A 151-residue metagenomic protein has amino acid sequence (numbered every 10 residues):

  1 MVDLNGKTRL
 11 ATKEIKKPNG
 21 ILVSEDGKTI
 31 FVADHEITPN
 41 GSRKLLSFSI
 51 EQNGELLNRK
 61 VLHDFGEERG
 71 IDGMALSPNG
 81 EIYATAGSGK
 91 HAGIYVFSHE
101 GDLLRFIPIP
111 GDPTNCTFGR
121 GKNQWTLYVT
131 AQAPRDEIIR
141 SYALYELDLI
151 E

Functional and structural regions predicted by a protein language model:
M1-K17, S49-G66, V96-I109: Blade-edge beta-strand/turn elements of extracellular beta-propeller and related beta-sheet repeat scaffolds
T8, T29-I30, T38-L45, N53-N58: Short, structured loop/turn "capping" segments at alpha-beta junctions
A11-V32, K60, F65-T85, P110-T126 (+1 more regions): Beta-rich, blade/repeat-based domains predominating in secreted/periplasmic proteins but also intracellular
H35-R43, G87-H91, D136-R140: Short, solvent-exposed loop/turn segments at conserved positions within beta-propeller repeat blades
K44-L46, G93-Y95, A143-Y145: A short loop-to-beta-strand structural motif that recurs across blades of beta-propeller domains
S47-G54, L147-E151: Short loop/turn segments immediately following beta-strands, especially the blade-tip and inter-blade linker loops
H91-I94, L104-F106, T114-T117, Q124-T126 (+1 more regions): Short active-site-adjacent structural elements
Q132-E151: Short, basic/aromatic-enriched C-terminal tail that caps enzymatic domains
